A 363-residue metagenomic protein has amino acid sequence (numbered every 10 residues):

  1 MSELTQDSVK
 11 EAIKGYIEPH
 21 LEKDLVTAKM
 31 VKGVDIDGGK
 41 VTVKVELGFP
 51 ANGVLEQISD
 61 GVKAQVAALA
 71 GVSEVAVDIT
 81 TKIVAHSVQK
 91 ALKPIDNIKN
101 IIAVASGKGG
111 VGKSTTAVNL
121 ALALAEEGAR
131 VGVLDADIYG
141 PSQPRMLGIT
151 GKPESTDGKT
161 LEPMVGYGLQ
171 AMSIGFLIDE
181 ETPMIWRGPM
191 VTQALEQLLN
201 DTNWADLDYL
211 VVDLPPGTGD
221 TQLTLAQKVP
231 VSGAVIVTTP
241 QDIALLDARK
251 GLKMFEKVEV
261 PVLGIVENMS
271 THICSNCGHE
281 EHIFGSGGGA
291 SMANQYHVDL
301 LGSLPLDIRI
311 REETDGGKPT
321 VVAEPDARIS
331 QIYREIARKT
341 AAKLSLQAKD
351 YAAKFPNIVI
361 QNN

Functional and structural regions predicted by a protein language model:
M1-K32, L69: N-proximal, solvent-exposed amphipathic alpha-helical segments enriched in charged/polar residues
Q6-V9, M30, D37-T42, E46-A76: Short, non-transmembrane amphipathic alpha-helical segments
A28, V75-K99: Short, basic phosphate-binding NTP loop
D60, L92, D208-Y209, P215-G316: Conserved catalytic-core segment of NTP-binding enzymes
I101-D137, L252: Walker A/P-loop phosphate-binding motif and the immediately C-terminal alpha-helix
L124, A129-W186, T192-L199: Phosphate-binding loop that captures ATP/GTP phosphates
I178-L225: Phosphate-binding/switch loop-helix module in NTP-utilizing enzymes
G316-A327: C-terminal boundary of histidine-terminating zinc-finger modules
